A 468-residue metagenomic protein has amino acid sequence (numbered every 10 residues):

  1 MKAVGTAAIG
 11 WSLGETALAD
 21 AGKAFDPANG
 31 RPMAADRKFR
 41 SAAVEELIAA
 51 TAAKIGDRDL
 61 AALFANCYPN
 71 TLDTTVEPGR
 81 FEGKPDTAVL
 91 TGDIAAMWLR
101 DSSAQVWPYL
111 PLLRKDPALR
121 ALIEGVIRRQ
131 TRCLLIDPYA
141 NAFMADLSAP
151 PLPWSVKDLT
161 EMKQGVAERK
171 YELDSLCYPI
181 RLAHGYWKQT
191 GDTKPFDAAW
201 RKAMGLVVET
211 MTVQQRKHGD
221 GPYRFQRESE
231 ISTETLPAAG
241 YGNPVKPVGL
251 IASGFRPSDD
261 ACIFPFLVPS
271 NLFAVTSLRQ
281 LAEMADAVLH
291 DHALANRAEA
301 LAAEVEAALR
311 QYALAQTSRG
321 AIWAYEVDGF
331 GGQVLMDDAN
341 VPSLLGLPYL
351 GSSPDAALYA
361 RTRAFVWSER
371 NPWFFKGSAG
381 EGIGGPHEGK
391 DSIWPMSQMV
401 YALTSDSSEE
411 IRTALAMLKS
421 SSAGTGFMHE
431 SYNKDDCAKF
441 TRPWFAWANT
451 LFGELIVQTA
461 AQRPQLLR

Functional and structural regions predicted by a protein language model:
M1-A19: N-terminal export signals
L18-R100: Low-complexity, Ser/Thr/Pro/Gly-enriched N-terminal "stalk/linker" regions
A43-G56, A104-P117, Y178-T193, L272-D291 (+3 more regions): Well-ordered alpha-helical scaffold segments within catalytic/enzyme domains
L63, P117-C133, D192-T212, L281-M284 (+4 more regions): Extended, well-ordered alpha-helical scaffold segments
L72-P85, A149-L159, P244-R256, G424-E430: Active-site-adjacent bridging/hinge elements
A95-S232, F445-A460: Aromatic-rich carbohydrate-recognition surfaces in CAZymes
L99, L135-D146, L152, E161 (+3 more regions): Extended ligand-binding clefts on enzyme/binding-domain cores
K157-Q164, R169-Y171, V334-P354, D391-R468: C-terminal capping/lid segments that line or modulate ligand- or cofactor-binding pockets
